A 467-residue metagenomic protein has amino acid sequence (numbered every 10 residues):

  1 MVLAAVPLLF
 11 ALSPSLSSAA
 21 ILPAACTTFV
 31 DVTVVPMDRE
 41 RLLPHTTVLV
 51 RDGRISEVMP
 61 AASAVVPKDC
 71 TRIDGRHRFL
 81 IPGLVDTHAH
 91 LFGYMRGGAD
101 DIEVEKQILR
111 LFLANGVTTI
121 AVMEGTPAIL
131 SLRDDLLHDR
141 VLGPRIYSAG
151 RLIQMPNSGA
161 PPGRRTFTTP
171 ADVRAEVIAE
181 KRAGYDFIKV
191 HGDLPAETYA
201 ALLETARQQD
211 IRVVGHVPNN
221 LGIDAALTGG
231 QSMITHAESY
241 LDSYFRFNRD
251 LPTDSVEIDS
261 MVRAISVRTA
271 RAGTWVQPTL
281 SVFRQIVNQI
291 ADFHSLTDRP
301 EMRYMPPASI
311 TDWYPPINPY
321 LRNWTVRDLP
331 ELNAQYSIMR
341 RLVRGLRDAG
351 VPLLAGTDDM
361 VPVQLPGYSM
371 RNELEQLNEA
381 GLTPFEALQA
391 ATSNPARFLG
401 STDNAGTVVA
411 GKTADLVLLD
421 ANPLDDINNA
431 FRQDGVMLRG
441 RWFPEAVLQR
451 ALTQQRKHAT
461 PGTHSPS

Functional and structural regions predicted by a protein language model:
V2-S15: Bacterial N-terminal signal peptides
V34-T47, M59-A61, L365-Y368, T383-L388 (+1 more regions): Acidic, glycine-enriched loop/beta-strand segments at the rims of small-molecule binding/catalytic pockets
R39-I81: Histidine-rich, glycine-flanked metal-binding segment
R78-R140, N157-A160, R165, E197 (+2 more regions): Metal-associated gating/positioning segment near the N- to mid-region
A89-E103, I153-P170, S243-E257, N323-L332: Acidic/histidine-rich helix-loop elements that form or flank divalent-metal/phosphate-binding sites at the catalytic
I108-A128, P144-R151, K181-L194, R212-V214 (+3 more regions): Divalent metal-dependent hydrolysis catalytic cores, especially in the metallo-beta-lactamase
N157-Q208, Y240-D250: Active-site gating/metal-coordination segments in enzymes
E176-L194, F247-A380, G462-S467: Active-site neighborhoods of metal-dependent hydrolases
